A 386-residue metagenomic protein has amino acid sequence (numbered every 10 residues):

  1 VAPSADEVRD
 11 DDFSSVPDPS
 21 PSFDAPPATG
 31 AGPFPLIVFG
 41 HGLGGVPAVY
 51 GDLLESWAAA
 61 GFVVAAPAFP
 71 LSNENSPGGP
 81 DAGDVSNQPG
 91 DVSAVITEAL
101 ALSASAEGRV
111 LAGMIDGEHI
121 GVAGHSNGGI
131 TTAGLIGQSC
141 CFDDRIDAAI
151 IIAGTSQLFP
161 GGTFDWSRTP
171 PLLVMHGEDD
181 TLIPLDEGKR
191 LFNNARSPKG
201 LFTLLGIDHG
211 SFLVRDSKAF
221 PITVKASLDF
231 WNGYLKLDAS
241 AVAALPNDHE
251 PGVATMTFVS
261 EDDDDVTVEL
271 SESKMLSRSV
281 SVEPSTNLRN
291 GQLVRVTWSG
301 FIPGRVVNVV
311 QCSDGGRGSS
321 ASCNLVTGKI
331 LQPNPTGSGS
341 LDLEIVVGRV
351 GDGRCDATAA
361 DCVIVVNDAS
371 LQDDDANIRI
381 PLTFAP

Functional and structural regions predicted by a protein language model:
V1-I37, A243: Domain-level recognition of soluble alpha/beta enzyme cores, biased toward histidine phosphatases/phosphomutases
D24, G30-F34, G44-L71, N193: Short amphipathic alpha-helix adjacent to the substrate-entry channel of hydrolases
V49, A82-G117, G134: Alpha/beta-hydrolase active-site loop
R168, V174-H176, D180: Short beta-strand/loop motif that positions the catalytic acidic residue of the alpha/beta-hydrolase fold
D179-I183, H209: Acidic catalytic loop of the alpha/beta-hydrolase fold
I183-N193, D216: Short alpha-helix in the alpha/beta-hydrolase fold that links the catalytic acid
G206, D216-K274: Alpha/beta-hydrolase-fold serine-hydrolase catalytic core, especially in secreted/extracellular enzymes
L270-P386: Extracytoplasmic/secretory-pathway segments with low complexity and glycosylation-like composition
